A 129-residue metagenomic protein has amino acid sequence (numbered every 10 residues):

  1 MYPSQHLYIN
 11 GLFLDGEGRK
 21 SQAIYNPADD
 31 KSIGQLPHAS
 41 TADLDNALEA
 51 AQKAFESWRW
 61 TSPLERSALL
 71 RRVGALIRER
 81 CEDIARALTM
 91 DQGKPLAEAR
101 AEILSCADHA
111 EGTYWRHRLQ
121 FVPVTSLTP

Functional and structural regions predicted by a protein language model:
M1-Q35, A68, R72, Q120-P129: Terminal low-complexity tails and localization/encapsulation signals of metabolic enzymes
K31-F121: Glycine-rich loop-to-alpha-helix module at the N-terminal edge of alpha/beta enzyme cores
